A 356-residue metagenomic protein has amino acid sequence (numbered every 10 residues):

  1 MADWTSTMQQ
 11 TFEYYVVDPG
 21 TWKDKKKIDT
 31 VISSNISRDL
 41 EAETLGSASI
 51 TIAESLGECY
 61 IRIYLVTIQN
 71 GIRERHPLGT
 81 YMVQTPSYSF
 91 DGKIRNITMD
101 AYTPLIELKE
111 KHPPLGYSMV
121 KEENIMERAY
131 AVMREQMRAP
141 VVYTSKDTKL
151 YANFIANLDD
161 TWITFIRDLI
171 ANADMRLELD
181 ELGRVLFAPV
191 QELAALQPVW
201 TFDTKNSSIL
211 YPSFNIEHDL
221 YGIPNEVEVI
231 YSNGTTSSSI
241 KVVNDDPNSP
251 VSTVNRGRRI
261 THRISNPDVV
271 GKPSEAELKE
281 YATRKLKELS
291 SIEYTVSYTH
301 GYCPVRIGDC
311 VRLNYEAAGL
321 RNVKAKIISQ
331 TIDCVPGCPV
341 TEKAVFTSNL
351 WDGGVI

Functional and structural regions predicted by a protein language model:
M1-D29: Polar/acidic, low-complexity leader/linker segments enriched in S/T/G and N/D
A2-E13, R167, E181, Q191-E288 (+2 more regions): Acidic, small/polar-enriched beta strand-loop surface segments
M8, K23, K27-I61, E107-H112 (+2 more regions): Extracellular/virion structural assembly segments
I36-E54, R95-L105, V229, S290-T299 (+2 more regions): Oligomerization/assembly interface segments of phage tail-like spikes and tubes
E41-E43, A48-I50, A101, L115-V142 (+5 more regions): Amphipathic, non-transmembrane alpha-helical segments in extracytoplasmic/periplasmic proteins
E54-P140, G353: Surface-exposed cap/loop segments at beta↔alpha junctions
Q69-A101, L179, V311-A344: Short beta-strand and beta-hairpin "edge-sheet" elements
S87, D91-L108, S145-I223: Short beta-strand-centered interaction patches in the first periplasmic/extracellular domains of large envelope
